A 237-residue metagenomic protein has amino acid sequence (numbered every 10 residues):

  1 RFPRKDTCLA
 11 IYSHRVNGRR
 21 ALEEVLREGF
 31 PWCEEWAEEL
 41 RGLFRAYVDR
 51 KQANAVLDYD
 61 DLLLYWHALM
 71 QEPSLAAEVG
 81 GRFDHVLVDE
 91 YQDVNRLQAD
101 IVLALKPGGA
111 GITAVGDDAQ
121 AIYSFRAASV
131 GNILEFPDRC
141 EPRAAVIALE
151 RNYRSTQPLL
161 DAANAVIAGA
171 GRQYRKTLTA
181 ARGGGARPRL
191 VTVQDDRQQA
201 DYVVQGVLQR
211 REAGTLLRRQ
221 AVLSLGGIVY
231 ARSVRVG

Functional and structural regions predicted by a protein language model:
R1-F2, E23-C33, K51-N54, A76 (+4 more regions): Short, polar/flexible loop-turn hinges at active-site or ligand-entry regions and domain interfaces
R1-I11, G42, V191, V204: Conserved P-loop NTPase-based nucleic-acid remodeling module centered on helicase motor cores
F2-G18, P158-V166: Structured, non-catalytic alpha/beta "coupling" segments that mediate domain-domain communication and provide generic
F2-K5, G29-A37, V56-D60, N152-T156 (+3 more regions): Conserved phosphate/pyrophosphate-binding and hydrolysis machinery centered on Walker-type P-loop NTPases, extending
A10, R45, L64, L103 (+5 more regions): Solvent-exposed alpha-helical segments within well-ordered globular domains of core cellular machineries
Y12, P31-E135, A148-S155: Conserved helicase NTPase motor core
D89, V115, L149-R151, L159 (+2 more regions): Conserved RecA-like ASCE P-loop NTPase motor core of nucleic-acid helicases/translocases
R96-Q199, Q205: Conserved RecA-like helicase ATPase core segment that couples NTP binding/hydrolysis to strand translocation
